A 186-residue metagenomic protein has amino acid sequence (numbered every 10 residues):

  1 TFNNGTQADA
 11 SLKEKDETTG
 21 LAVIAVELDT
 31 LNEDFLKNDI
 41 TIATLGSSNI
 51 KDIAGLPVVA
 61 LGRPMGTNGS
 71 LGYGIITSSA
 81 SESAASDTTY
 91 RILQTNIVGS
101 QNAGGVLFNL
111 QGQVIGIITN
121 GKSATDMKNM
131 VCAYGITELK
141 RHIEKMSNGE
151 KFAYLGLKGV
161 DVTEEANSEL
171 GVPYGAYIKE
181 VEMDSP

Functional and structural regions predicted by a protein language model:
T1-G62, G66-T67, Q101, A153: Conserved active-site neighborhood of the chymotrypsin/trypsin-like protease fold
N4, L110-Q111, P186: Residue-level recognition of short loop/turn positions
A10, L110, V114-P173: C-terminal cap/linker of serine protease catalytic domains
S11-E14, T77, K158-V160, K179: Conserved positions in beta-strands of structured domains
K15-G20, T77-S86, V162-N167: Short, conserved beta-turn/loop elements at beta-strand boundaries and strand-helix junctions
L21, D52, V58, Y73 (+4 more regions): Extracytoplasmic/secreted envelope proteins and their assembly/folding machinery, especially bacterial periplasmic
E27-A43, S70-C132, G171-E182: Active-site region of chymotrypsin-like
S48-T88, S123-D126, K145-M146, E150: Flexible, gly/ser-rich surface segments that form the specificity/activation loops bordering the active-site cleft
